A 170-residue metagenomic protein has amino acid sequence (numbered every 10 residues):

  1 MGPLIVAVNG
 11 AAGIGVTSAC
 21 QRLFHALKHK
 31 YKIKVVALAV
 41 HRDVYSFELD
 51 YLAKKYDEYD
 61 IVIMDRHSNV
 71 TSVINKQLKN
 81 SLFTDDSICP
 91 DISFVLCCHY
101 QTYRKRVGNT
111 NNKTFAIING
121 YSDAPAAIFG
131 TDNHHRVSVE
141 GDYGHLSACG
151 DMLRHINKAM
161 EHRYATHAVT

Functional and structural regions predicted by a protein language model:
M1-P3: Phosphate-binding P-loop
I5, K32-A37, D91-V95, H134-S138: Conserved beta-strand scaffold positions in the cores of enzyme catalytic domains, especially in NTP/NDP-utilizing
V8: Hydrophobic anchor at the beta1->P-loop junction of P-loop NTPases
A11-I14, S18-D57: Conserved substrate/cofactor phosphate-moiety recognition/catalytic segment in nucleotide-dependent phosphotransferases
I14-G15, D43, N69-T71, Q101-T102 (+1 more regions): Short acidic, S/G/P-rich loop/turn micro-motifs used as interaction or catalytic elements
R22, G108-T170: NTP-dependent small-molecule kinase module
F24-K28, D86-S87, F129: A generic structural signal for well-ordered alpha-helical segments
L49, A53-Y56, I61-N112: ATP-dependent NMP and nucleoside kinases share a basic, alpha-helical "lid"
